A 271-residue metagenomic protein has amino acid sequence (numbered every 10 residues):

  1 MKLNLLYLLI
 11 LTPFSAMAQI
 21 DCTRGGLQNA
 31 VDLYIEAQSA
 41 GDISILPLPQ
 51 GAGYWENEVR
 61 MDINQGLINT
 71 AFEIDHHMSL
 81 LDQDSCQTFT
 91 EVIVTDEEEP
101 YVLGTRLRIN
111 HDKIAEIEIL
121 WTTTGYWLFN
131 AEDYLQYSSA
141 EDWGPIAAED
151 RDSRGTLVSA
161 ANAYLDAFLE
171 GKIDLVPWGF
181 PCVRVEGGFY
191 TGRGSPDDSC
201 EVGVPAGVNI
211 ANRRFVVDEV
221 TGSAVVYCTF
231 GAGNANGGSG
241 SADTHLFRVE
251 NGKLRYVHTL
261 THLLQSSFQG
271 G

Functional and structural regions predicted by a protein language model:
M1-L8: Sec-dependent signal peptide recognition, specifically the positively charged N-region followed immediately by
A16-G271: C-terminal and inter-domain tail/linker signature
